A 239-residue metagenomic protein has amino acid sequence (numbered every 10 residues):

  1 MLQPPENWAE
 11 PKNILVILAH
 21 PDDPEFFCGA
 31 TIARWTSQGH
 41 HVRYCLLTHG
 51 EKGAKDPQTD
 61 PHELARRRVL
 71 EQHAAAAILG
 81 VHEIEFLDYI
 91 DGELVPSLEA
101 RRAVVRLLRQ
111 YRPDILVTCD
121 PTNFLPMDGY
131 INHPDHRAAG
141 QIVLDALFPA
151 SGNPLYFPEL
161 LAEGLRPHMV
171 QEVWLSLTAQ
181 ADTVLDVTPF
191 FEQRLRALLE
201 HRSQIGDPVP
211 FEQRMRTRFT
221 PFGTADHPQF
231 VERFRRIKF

Functional and structural regions predicted by a protein language model:
M1-L15, L98-F239: Metal-dependent de-N-acetylase/amidase catalytic core
M1-R112: Active-site rim/loop-helix segments in enzyme catalytic domains that contact anionic ligands
